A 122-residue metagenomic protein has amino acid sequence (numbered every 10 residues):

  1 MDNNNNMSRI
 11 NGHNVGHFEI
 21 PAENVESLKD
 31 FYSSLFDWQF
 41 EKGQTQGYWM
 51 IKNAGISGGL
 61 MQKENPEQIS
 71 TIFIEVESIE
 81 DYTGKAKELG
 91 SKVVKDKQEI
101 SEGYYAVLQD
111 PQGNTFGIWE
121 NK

Functional and structural regions predicted by a protein language model:
M1-K29, S70-I74, K122: N-terminal beta-strand motif that seeds the catalytic metal site of vicinal oxygen chelate
G12-S57, E102: Core segments of cupin and vicinal oxygen chelate
N14-E23, E64-L89, Y105-Q109: Vicinal oxygen chelate
F31-Y32, A86, G113: Conserved active-site tyrosine of GNAT-family acetyltransferases
I51-A54, L108-P111, N121: Active-site beta-strand termini and strand-to-loop segments that position acidic
I56-G59, N114-F116: Short, charged/polar, Gly/Pro-enriched secondary-structure boundary elements
M61, V107, I118-K122: Short beta->alpha transition motifs characteristic of CBS
V93, Q98-Q109: C-terminal structural segments of small proteins and small subunits
